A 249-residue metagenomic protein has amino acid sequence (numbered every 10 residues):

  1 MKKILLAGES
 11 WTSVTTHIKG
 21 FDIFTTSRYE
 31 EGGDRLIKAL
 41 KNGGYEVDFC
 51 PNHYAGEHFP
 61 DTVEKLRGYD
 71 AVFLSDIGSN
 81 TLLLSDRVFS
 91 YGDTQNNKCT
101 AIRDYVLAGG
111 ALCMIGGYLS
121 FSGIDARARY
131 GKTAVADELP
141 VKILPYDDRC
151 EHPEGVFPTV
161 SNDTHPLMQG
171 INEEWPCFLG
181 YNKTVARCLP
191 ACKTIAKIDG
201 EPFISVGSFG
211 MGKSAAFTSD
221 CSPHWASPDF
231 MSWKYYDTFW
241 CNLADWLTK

Functional and structural regions predicted by a protein language model:
M1-D22, N42, A55-E57, G68-V72 (+4 more regions): A glycine-centered loop/beta-turn motif at secondary-structure junctions
M1-K2, E9-I18, G33, A111-D199: An acidic, glycine-rich "communication" segment
L5, F21-D125: Helical hinge/lid and interdomain linker segments adjacent to catalytic or ligand-binding clefts that mediate domain
F24, R28, G123-R127, G155 (+2 more regions): A general boundary/transition motif marking the beginning of the first structured unit of a protein
E31, R35, N97, A101 (+4 more regions): Extracytoplasmic/secreted proteins, especially bacterial periplasmic and envelope-associated proteins
D61-V63, I102, N182-V185, S205: Short, flexible, glycine/charge-rich loop motifs used to bind or transfer phosphoryl groups or to couple energy/partner
V63-K65, R127-G131, S232: Short low-complexity, flexible loop/linker segments enriched in glycine and/or proline with clustered acidic
